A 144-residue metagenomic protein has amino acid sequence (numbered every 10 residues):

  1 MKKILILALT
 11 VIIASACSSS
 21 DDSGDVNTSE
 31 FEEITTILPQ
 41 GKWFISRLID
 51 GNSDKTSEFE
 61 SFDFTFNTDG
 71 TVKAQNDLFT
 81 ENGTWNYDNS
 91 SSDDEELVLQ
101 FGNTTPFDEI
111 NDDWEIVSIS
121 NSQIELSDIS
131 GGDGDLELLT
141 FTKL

Functional and structural regions predicted by a protein language model:
M1-I4: Positively charged n-region of N-terminal signal peptides that target proteins for export
I6-A8: Sec-dependent N-terminal signal peptides
I13-A16: C-terminal motif of bacterial Sec signal peptides marking the signal peptidase cleavage site
S18-N86, S90-L144: Lipid interaction determinants
